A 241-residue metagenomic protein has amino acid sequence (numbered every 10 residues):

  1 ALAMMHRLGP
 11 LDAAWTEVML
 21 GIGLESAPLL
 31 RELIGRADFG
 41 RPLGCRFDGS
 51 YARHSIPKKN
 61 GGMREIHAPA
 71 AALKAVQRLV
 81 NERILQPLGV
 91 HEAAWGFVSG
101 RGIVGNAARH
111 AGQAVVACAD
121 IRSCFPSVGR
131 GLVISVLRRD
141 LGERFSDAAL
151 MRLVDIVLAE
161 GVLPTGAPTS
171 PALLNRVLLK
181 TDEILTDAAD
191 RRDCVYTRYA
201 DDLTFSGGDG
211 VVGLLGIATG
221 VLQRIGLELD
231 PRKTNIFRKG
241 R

Functional and structural regions predicted by a protein language model:
A1-H54: Non-catalytic, polymerase-adjacent accessory regions of viral genome-replication enzymes
A13, E17, S26-A27, R36 (+8 more regions): Alpha-helix initiation and N-capping motif
L30-R31, H67, V90-W95: Short N-terminal amphipathic alpha-helices
G49-A52, R101-I103, A188-R192: Short amphipathic beta-strand starts and helix->beta connectors
A52, G62-R64, Q113-A117: A generic secondary-structure signal marking the coil-to-beta-strand transition
H54-Q77, W95-S99, D155-L174: Short, conserved non-catalytic motifs in the polymerase core
L73-P126: Active-site-proximal segment of RNA-dependent polymerases
R109-A200, T204-R241: Conserved polymerase palm-domain catalytic core
